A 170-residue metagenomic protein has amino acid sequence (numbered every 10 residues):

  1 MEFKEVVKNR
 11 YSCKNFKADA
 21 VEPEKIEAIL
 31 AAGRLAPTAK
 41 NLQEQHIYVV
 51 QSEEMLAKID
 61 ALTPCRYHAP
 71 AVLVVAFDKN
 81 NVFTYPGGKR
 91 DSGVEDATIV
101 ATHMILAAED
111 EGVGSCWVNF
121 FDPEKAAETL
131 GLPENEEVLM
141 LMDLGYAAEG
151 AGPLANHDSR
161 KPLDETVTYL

Functional and structural regions predicted by a protein language model:
F3-A20, K25, M140-L170: C-terminal helix-cap and adjacent tail motif
N15-F16, H46, G114-W117: Short catalytic-loop micro-motif centered on adjacent basic/acidic residues
K25-A31, L35-V100: Glycine/small-residue-rich phosphate/adenosyl-binding loop
G33, L73, G88-T129: Small-aliphatic-rich amphipathic alpha-helix that forms the alpha element of a beta-alpha
A39-L42, C65-Y67, E109, L132-E134 (+1 more regions): Solvent-exposed alpha-helices and their adjacent loops that cap or buttress functional pockets in soluble metabolic
P70-V72, S115, E137-L139: Structural motif
F77, F120, Y146: Short secondary-structure boundary segments
A126-L139: Short, electropositive alpha-helical surface patch
